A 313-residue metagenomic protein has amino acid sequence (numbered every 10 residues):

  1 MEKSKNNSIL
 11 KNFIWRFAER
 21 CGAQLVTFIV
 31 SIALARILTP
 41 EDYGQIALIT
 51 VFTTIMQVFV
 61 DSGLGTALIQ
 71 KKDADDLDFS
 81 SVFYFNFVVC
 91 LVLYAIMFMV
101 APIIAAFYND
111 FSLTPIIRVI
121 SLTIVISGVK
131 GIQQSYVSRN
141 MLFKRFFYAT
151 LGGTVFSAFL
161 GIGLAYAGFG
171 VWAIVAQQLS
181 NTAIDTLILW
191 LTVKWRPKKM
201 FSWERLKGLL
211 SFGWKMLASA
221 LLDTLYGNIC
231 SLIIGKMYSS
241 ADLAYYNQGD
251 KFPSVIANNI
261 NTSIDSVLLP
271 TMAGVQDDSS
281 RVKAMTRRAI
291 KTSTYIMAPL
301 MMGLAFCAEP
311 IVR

Functional and structural regions predicted by a protein language model:
M1-F28, T66-I69, D73-Y84, L113 (+4 more regions): N-terminal membrane topogenesis motif
M1-K5, I9, K144, L187-L232 (+3 more regions): Interhelical loop/hinge segments that connect adjacent transmembrane helices in multipass membrane
E2-K3, N7, A35-I49, K71-V82 (+6 more regions): Membrane-interface helix-capping segments at transmembrane helix termini in multi-pass transporters
K5, G65, I132-R139, F143 (+3 more regions): C-terminal transmembrane helix end/exit motif
N6-S62, V89-A101, T123, G153-I162 (+2 more regions): Signature of the first transmembrane helix
F28, Y84-N109, P115-R118, F159-G163 (+1 more regions): Alpha-helical transmembrane segments of multi-pass membrane transport and lipid-handling proteins
F28-D42, A105-F107, G163-A165, T224-V255 (+3 more regions): Helix-terminus/linker motif at the lipid-water interface of multi-pass membrane proteins
V58-D76, S138-R139, G249, P253-M297: Helix-loop junctions and terminal segments of transmembrane helices in multi-pass membrane transport/translocation
